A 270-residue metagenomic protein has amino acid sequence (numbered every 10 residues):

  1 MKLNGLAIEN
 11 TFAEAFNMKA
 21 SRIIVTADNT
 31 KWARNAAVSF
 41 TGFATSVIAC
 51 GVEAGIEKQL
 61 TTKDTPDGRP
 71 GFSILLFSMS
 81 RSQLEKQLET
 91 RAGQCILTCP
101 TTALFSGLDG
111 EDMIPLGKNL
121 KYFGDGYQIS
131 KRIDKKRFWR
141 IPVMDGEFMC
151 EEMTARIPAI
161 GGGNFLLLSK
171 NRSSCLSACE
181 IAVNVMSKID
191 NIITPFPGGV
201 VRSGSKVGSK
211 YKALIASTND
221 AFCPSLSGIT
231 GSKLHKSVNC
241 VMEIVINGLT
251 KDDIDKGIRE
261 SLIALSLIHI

Functional and structural regions predicted by a protein language model:
M1-F72: An N-terminus-focused feature that recognizes amino-terminal "leader" regions
R22, T30-E57, K86, T90-E243 (+4 more regions): Conserved mixed alpha/beta catalytic, RNA-binding, or beta-rich assembly cores of soluble enzyme, regulatory
I268-I270: Conserved small/polar residues in nucleotide/adenosyl-binding loops
